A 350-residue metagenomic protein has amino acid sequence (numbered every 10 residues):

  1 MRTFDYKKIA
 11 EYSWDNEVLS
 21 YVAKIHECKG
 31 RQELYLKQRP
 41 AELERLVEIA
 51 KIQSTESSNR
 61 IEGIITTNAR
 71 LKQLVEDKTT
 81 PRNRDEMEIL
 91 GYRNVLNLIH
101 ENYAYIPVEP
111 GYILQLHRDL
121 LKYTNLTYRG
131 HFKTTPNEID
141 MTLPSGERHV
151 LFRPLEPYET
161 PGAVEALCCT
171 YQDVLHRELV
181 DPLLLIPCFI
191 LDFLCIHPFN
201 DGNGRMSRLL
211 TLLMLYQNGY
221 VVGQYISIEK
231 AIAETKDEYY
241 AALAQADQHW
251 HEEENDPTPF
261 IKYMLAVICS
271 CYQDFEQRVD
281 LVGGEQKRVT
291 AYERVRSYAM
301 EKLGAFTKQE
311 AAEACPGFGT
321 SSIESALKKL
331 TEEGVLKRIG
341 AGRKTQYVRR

Functional and structural regions predicted by a protein language model:
M1-R350: FIC/Doc superfamily catalytic core
